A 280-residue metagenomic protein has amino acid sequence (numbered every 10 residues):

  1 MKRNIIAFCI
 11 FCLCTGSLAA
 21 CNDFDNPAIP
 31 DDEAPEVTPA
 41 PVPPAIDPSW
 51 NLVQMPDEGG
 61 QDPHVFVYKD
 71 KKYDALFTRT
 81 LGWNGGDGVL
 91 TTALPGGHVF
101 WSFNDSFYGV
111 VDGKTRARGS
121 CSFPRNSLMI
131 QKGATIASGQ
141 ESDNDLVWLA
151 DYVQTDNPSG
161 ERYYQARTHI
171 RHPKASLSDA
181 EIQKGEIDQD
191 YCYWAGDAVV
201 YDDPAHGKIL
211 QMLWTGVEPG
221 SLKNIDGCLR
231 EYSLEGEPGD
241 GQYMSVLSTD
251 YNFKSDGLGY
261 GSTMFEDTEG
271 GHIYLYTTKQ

Functional and structural regions predicted by a protein language model:
M1-N4: Positively charged n-region of N-terminal signal peptides that target proteins for export
I6-A7, T91: Short amphipathic alpha-helical "recognition" segments used for binding
A7-F8, S176: Intrinsically disordered, low-complexity segments enriched in polar/charged small residues
C9-S17: Bacterial N-terminal signal peptides
S17-P48: Bacterial Sec-dependent N-terminal signal peptides
A28-P30, E36, T92, T263-E266: Short, exposed beta-strand/loop patches in secreted or surface proteins that constitute
P43-K208, M212-T215: N-terminal regions that are enriched for targeting/export leaders and immediately downstream pro/stem segments
A195-K279: Long, hydrophobic, well-ordered secondary-structure blocks that form the structural core and pocket-lining surfaces
